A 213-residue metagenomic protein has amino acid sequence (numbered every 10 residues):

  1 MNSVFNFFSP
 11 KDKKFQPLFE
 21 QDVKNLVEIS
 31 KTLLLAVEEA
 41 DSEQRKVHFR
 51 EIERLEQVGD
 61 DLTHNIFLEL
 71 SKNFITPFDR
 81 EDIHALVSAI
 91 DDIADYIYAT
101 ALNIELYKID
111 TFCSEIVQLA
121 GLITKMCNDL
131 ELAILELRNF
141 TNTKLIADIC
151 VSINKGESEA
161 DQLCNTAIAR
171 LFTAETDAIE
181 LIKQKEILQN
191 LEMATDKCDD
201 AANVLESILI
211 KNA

Functional and structural regions predicted by a protein language model:
M1-A213: Cytosolic, long alpha-helical scaffolding segments
